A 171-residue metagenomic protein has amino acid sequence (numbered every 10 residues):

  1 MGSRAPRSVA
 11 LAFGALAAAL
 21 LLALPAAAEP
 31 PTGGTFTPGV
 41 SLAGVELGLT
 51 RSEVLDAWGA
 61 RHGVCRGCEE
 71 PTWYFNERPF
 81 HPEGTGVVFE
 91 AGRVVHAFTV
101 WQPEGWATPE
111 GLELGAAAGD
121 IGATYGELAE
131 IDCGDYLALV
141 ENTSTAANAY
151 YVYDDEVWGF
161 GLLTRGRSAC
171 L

Functional and structural regions predicted by a protein language model:
M1-F13: Bacterial N-terminal signal peptides that target proteins for export
A12-A23: Bacterial N-terminal signal peptides
L24-D135, S144-T145, V152-L171: Short helix/turn-capping signatures at newly exposed starts of structured segments
L139-V140: Beta-rich nucleic-acid/ligand-interaction surfaces
